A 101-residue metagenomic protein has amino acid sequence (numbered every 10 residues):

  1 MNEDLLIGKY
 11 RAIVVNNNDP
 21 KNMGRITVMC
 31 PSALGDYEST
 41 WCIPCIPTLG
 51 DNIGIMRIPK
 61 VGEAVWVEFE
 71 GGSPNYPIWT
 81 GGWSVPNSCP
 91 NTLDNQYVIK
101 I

Functional and structural regions predicted by a protein language model:
M1-I101: Hydrophobic packing positions characteristic of elongated beta-solenoid/beta-helix-type spike/fiber shafts
